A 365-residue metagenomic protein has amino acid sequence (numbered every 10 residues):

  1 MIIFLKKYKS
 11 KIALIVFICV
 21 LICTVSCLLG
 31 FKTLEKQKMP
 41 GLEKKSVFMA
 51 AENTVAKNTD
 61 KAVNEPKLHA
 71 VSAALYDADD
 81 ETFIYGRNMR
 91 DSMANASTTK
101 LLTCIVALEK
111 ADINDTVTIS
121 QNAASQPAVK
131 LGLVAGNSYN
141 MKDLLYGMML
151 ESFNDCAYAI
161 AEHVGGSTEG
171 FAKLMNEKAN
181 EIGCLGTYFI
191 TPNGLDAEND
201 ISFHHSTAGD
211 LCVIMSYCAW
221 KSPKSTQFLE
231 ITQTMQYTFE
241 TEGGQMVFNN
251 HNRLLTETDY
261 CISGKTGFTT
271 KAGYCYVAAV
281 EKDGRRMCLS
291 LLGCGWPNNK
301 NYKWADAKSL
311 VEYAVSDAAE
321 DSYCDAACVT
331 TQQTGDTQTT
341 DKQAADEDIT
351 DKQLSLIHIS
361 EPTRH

Functional and structural regions predicted by a protein language model:
M1-A70, D321-L356, S360: N-terminal secretory targeting signals
M1-I15, L29-F31, D115, Q126 (+11 more regions): Intrinsic structural disorder
C23, G30, M93, L101-L102 (+11 more regions): Generic alpha-helical propensity signal that fires on short helical segments and nearby coil/disordered stretches
K36-G209, A219-K221: Active-site-adjacent loops and short helices of periplasmic peptidoglycan-processing enzymes
C184-Y188, D200-L356, S360: Domain-terminus/edge residues, biased toward the C-terminal soluble/receptor-binding domains of extracytoplasmic
E361-H365: Short "domain-exit" segments at the C-terminal end of structured domains
